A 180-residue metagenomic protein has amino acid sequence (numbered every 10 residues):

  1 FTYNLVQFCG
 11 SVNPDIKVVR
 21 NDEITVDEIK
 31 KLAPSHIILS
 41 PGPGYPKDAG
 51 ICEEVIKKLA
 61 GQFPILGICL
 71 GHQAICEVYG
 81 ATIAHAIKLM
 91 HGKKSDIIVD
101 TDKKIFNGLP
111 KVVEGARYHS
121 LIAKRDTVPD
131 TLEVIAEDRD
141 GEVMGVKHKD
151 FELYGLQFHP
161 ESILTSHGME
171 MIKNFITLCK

Functional and structural regions predicted by a protein language model:
F1, I122-R125, I163-L164: Active-site environment of divalent metal-dependent phosphoester hydrolases
F1-S11: Short, charged N-terminal beta->alpha structural module
D15-N21: Short hydrophobic/Thr-rich beta-strand motif most characteristic of the beta2 strand and flanking loop of CheY-like
I24-A33, T127: Short amphipathic alpha-helix with an adjacent loop that forms part of the alpha/beta core around
L32-G108, E114, I172-N174: Cysteine-nucleophile active-site neighborhood
C69, H119, H159: Histidine-centered divalent metal-coordination motifs
K103-D150: Catalytic beta-strand/loop cores that center a nucleophilic Ser/Cys/Thr and support acyl-enzyme chemistry
I163-K180: Acyltransferase
